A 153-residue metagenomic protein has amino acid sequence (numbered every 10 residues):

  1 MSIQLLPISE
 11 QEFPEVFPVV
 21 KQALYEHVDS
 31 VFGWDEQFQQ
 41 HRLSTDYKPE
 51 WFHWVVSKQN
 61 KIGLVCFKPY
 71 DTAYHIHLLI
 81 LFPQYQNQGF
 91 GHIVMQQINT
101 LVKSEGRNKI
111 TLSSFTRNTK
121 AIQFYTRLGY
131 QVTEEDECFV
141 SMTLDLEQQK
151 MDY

Functional and structural regions predicted by a protein language model:
I3-P18: A short beta-loop-alpha structural element at the N-terminal edge of CoA-dependent acyl/N-acetyltransferase catalytic
K21-T45: Conserved GNAT-fold acetyl-CoA-binding loop/helix
S44-W54, G63: A short helix-loop-beta-strand connector motif used in the catalytic cores of GNAT acetyltransferases and, in some
N60-K68, H75-I80: Conserved beta-strand in the GNAT
T72-P83, S113, V140: Conserved acetyl-CoA binding element of GNAT-fold acetyltransferases
L81, N87-T100, Q123-R127: Conserved acetyl-CoA-binding loop-helix of GNAT-fold acetyltransferases
V102-S113: Conserved GNAT acetyl-CoA-binding A-motif
L112-I122, C138-T143: Conserved beta-strand-loop-alpha-helix junction that forms the acyl-donor binding cleft
